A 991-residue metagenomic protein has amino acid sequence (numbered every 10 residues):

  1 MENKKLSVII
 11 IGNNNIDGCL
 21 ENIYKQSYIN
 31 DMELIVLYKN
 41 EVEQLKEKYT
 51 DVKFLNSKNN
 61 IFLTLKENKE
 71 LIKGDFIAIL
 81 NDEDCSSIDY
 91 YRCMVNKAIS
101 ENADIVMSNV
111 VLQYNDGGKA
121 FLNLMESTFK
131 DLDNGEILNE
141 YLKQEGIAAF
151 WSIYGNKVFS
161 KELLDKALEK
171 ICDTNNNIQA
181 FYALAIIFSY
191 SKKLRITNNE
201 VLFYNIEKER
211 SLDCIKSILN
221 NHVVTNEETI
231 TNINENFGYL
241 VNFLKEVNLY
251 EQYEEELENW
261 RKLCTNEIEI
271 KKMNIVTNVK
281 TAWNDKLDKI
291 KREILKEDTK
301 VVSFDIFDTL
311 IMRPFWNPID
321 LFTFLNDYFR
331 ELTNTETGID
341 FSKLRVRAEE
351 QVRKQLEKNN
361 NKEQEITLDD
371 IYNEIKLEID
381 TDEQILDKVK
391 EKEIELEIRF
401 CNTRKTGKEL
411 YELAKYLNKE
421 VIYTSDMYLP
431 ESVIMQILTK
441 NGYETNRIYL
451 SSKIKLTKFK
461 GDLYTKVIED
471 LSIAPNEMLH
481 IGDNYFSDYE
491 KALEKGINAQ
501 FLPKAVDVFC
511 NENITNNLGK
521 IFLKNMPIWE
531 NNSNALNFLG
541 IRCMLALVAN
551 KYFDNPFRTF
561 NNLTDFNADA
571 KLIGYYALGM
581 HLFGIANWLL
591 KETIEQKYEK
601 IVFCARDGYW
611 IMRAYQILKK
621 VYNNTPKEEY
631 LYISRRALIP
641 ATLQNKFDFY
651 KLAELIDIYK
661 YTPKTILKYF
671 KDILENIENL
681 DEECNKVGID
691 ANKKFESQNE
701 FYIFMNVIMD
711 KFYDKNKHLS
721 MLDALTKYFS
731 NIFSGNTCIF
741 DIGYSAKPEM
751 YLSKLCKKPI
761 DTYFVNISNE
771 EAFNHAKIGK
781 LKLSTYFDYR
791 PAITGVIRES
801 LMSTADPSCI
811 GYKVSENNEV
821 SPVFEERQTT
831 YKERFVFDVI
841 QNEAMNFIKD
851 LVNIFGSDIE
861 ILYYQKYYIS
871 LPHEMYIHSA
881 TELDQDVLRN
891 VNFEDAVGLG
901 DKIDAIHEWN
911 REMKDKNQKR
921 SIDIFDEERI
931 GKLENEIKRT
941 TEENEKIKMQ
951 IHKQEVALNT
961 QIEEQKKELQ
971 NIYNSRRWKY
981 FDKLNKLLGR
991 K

Functional and structural regions predicted by a protein language model:
M1-Y24: N-proximal low-complexity "stem/linker" segments adjacent to membrane-targeting elements
S57-I72: Glycine-rich, basic loop-to-helix element that forms the pyrophosphate-binding segment of sugar-nucleotide handling
I77: Short aromatic/hydrophobic "clamp" motif used to bind/position activated sugar donors
C85-N198, Y204-C214, V223-I230: Donor-binding/catalytic cores of nucleotide-activated saccharide and glycerol-phosphate transferases/polymerases
I153, Y182, I196, V201 (+2 more regions): C-terminal subregions of glycosyltransferases and related glycan-biosynthesis enzymes
L325-Y328, L332-T333, T337-K392: A metal-dependent, Asp-based hydrolase signature
E365-I366, L377-Y423: Short, acidic loop-to-helix structural element flanking the phosphoryl-transfer center in phosphate-processing enzymes
Q918-K991: Boundary detector for helix-to-coil junctions that initiate low-complexity/charged tails
